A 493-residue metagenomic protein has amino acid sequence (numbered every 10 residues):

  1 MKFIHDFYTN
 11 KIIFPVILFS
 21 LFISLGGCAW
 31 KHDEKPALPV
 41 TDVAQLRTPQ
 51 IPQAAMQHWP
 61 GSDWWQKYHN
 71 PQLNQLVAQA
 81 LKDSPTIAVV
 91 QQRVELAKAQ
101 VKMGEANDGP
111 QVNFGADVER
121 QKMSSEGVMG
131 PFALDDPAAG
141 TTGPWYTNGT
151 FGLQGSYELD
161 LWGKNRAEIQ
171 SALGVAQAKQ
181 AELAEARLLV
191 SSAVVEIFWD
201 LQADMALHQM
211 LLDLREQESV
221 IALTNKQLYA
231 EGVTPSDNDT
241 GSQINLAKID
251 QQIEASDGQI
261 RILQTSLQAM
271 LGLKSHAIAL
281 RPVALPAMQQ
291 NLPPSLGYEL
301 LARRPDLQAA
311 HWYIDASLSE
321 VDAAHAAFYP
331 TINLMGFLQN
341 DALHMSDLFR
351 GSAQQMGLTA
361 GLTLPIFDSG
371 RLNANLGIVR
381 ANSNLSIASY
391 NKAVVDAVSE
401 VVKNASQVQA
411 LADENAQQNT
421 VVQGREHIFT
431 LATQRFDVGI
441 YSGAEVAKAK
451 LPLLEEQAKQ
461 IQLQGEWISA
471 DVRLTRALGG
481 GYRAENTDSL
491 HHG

Functional and structural regions predicted by a protein language model:
K2-H5, I13-K82, G130-L134, L173 (+3 more regions): Terminal intrinsically disordered/low-complexity segments used for targeting and assembly
W59-Y68, G115-Q154, A277-P293, D322 (+2 more regions): Small/polar, glycine/serine/threonine/aspartate-rich low-complexity segments that form flexible
N70, D83-T86, E158, S192 (+3 more regions): Short loop-to-helix capping motifs
L73-Q75, L96, N148-T150, E196 (+3 more regions): Transmembrane beta-barrel architecture of outer-membrane proteins
V77, T150-Q154, F198, Q243 (+3 more regions): Membrane-embedded beta-strand positions in outer-membrane beta-barrel channels/transporters
A88-V89, E105, W145, L159-R187 (+7 more regions): Sec/SRP-type N-terminal targeting helices
A181-L296, Q407, L411-E414, I428-Q434 (+3 more regions): Periplasmic alpha-helical coiled-coil/stalk elements that build and connect Gram-negative outer-membrane
